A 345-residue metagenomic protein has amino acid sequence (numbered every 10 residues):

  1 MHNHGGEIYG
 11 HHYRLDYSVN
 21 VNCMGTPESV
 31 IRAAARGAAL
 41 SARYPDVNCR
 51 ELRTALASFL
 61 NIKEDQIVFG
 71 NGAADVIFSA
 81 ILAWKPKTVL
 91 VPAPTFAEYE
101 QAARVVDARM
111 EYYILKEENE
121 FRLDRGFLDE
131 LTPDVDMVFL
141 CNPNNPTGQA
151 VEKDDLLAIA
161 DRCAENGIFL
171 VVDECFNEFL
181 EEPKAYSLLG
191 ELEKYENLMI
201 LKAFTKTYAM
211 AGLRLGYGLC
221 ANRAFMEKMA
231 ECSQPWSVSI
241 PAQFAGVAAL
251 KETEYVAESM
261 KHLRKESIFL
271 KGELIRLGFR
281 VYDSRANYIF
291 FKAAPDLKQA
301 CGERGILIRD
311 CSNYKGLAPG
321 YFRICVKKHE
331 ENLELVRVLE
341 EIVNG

Functional and structural regions predicted by a protein language model:
M1-R43: N-terminal "arm"/small-domain region of PLP-dependent enzymes with the aminotransferase-like
G25-V30, N197-Y282: PLP-dependent aminotransferase class I/II
C49-V89: Phosphate-binding glycine-rich loop
K63-I67, G167, E174, E196-N197: Short acidic capping loops at alpha-helix termini that bridge into adjacent secondary structure
A83-R104: Conserved PLP-anchoring active-site segment centered on the Schiff-base-forming lysine
E111, E117-E182: Active-site phosphate-binding strand-loop segment of PLP-dependent enzymes
G272-G305: Conserved PLP-binding catalytic core of the aspartate aminotransferase-like
E303-R304, N313-G345: PLP-dependent enzyme catalytic core of the Aspartate aminotransferase-like
